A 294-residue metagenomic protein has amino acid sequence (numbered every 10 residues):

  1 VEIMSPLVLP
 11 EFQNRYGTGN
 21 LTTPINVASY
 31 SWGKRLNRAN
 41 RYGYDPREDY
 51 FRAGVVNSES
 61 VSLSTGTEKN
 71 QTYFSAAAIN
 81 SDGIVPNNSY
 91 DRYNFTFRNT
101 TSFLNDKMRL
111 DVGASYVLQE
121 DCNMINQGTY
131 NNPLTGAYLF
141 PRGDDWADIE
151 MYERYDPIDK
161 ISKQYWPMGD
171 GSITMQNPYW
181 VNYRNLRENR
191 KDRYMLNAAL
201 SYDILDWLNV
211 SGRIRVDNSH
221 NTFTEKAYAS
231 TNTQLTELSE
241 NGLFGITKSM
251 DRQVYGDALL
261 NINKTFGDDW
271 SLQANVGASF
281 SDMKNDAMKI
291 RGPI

Functional and structural regions predicted by a protein language model:
V1, W32-S62, T72-N88: Short strand-turn segments of transmembrane beta-barrel domains in outer membranes, especially the first one or two
V1-Y42, I84-N88, N94-R193, S211-I294: Surface-exposed loop/interface segments of Gram-negative outer-membrane beta-barrel transport/assembly proteins
V56, T67-E68, L104-D106, D203-L205 (+1 more regions): Outer-membrane beta-barrel channels and translocator barrels
S60-V61, N197-A199, N218, I246: Short secondary-structure capping/turn segments at boundaries of alpha-helices and beta-strands
S62-S64, S75, R98-T100, N197-A199 (+3 more regions): Outer-membrane beta-barrel architecture
G66, A77, L205, R213-R215: Acidic/polar N-terminal loop/beta-strand segments that form early-domain functional surfaces
L208: An active-site-proximal structural segment forming one wall of the substrate-binding cleft that immediately precedes
